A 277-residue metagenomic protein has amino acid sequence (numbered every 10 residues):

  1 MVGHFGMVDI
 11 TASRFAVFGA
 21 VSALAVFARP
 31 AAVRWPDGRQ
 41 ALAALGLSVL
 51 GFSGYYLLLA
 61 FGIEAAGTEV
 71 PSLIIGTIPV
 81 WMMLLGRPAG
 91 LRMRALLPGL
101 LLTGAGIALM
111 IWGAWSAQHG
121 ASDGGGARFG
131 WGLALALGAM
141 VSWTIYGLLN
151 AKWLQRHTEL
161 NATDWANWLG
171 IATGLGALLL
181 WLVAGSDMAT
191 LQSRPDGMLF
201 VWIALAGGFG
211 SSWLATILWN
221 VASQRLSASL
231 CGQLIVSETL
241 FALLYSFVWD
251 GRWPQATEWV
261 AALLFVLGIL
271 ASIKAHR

Functional and structural regions predicted by a protein language model:
M1, I10, R14, G62 (+6 more regions): Hydrophobic/aromatic residues within transmembrane alpha-helices of multi-pass small-molecule transporters
M1-H4, E64, I111-R128, R156 (+2 more regions): Membrane-interface helix termini and inter-helical loops of multi-pass transporters
D9-A25, G46, L97-G106, W131-G138 (+1 more regions): Hydrophobic alpha-helical transmembrane segments of multi-pass integral membrane proteins, especially transporters
T11-A16, G232-R277: C-terminal-most transmembrane helix of multi-pass membrane proteins
A12-S13, F52, E69-T77, N150-L175 (+1 more regions): Helix-helix packing/entry segments at the starts of transmembrane helices
V21-R29, I78-L101, L240-W259: C-terminal transmembrane-helix exit sites in multi-pass transporters
S22, T77, R94-A117, A177 (+1 more regions): Hydrophobic transmembrane alpha-helices of multi-pass small-molecule transport proteins
V26-S72, A108-L109, G208-L226: Specific transmembrane alpha-helical segments of multi-pass solute transporters/efflux pumps, especially DMT/EamA
